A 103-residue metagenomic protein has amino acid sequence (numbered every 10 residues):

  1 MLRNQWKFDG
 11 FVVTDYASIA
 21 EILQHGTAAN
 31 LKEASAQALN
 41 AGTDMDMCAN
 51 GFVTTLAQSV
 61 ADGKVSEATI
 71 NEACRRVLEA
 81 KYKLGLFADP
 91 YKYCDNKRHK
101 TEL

Functional and structural regions predicted by a protein language model:
N4-F8, Q24-L103: Preference for extracellular/luminal or secreted protein segments
V12-V13: Residue-level marker for buried hydrophobic side chains located in beta-strands that build the well-ordered beta-sheet
Y16-A17: Active-site metal-binding loops of divalent metal-dependent hydrolases
A20-E21: Short, solvent-exposed loop/turn segments at secondary-structure junctions
